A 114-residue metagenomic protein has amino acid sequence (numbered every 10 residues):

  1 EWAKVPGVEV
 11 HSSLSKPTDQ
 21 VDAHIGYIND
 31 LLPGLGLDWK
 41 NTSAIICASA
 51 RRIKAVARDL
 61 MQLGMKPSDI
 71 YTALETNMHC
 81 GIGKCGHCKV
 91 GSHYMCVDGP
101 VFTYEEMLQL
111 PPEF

Functional and structural regions predicted by a protein language model:
E1-M78: FNR/FR-type flavoprotein reductase catalytic core
H24, I70, S92, D98 (+1 more regions): Glycine-rich, flexible loop/turn motifs
L32, K54, H87-K89, E105: Residues at secondary-structure transition points
N41, A57, D98-V101, Q109: A generic "cationic amphipathic patch" detector
R51, E75-P100: Local cysteine-cluster metal-coordination motifs and their immediate loop/turn environment, predominantly Fe-S cluster
L60, H93-M95, P111: Generic secondary-structure boundary signal with a strong preference for alpha-helix termini
G86, F102, E106-F114: Short Fe-S-cluster ligation motifs
